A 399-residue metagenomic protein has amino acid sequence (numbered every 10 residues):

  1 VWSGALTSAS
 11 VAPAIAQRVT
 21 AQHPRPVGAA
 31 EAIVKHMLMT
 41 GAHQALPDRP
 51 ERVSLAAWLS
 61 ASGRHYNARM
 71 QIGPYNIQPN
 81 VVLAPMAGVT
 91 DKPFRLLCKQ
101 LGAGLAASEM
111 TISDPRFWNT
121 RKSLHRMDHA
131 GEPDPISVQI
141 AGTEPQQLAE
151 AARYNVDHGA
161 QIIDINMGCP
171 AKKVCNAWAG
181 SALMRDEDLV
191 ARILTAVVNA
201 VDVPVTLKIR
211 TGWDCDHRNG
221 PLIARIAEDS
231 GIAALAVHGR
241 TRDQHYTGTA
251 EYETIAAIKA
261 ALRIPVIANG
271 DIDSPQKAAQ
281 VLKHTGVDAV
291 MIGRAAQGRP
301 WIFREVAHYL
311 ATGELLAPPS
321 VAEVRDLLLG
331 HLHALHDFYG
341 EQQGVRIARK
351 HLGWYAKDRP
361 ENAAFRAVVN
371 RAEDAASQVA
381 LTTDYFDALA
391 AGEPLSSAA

Functional and structural regions predicted by a protein language model:
S3-Q17, H23-A30: Residue-level detector of structural "landmarks"
G63-G73, I77-V81, A87, K92-P93 (+7 more regions): Alpha/beta catalytic cores of nucleotide-metabolism and tRNA/nucleoside-modifying enzymes
A68-Q71, M86-Q161: Glycine-rich, positively charged N-terminal anion/phosphate-binding segment
V81-A84, A106-S108, I136-I140, I163 (+4 more regions): Hydrophobic faces of well-ordered beta-strands that scaffold small-molecule active sites in alpha/beta enzyme cores
S108, I162-P170, D229-G239, I292-A295: Non-cysteine beta-strand/loop elements that form the S-adenosyl-L-methionine
Q146, I209-L222: Active-site glycine- and acidic-residue-rich loops that bind and position anionic ligands or nucleotide-like cofactors
K172-L189, R240-Y252, E314-A317: Glycine-rich tight-turn/loop motif centered on a GG-T
